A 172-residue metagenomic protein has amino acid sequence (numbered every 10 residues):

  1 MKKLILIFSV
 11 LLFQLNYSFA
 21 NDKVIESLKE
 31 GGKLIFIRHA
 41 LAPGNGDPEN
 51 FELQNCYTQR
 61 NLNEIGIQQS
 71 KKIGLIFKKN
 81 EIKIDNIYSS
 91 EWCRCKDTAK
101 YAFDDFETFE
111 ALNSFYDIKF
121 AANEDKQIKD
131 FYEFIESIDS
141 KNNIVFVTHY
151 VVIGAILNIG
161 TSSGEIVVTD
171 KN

Functional and structural regions predicted by a protein language model:
L4-Q14: Sec-dependent N-terminal signal peptides
L11-L12, L41, W92, V151: Short, glycine/serine-rich, charged loops/turns that create anion-binding and catalytic segments at active sites
L15-A20: Sec/Tat signal peptide C-region and signal peptidase I cleavage site
N21-K119, G160-V167, K171: Active-site-proximal alpha-helix that buttresses catalytic centers in soluble enzyme cores
I65-Q69, N123-D130: Soluble or luminal CAZymes and related metallo-dependent hydrolases
L112-A121, I128, Y132-I135: All-alpha RGS (Regulator of G-protein Signaling) helical domain and cognate RGS-like helical scaffolds
Y132-N172: Active-site-adjacent alpha-helix immediately C-terminal to a catalytic or transition-state-stabilizing loop
